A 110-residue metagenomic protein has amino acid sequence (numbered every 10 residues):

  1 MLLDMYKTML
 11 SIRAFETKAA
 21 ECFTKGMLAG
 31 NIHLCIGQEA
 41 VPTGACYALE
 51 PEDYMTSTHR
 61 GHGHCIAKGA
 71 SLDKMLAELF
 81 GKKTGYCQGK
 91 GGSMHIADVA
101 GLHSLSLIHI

Functional and structural regions predicted by a protein language model:
L3-Y6: Hydrophobic alpha-helical segments at protein termini of multi-pass membrane proteins
I12: Substrate-binding/charge-relay-adjacent region of secreted/lumenal peptidase catalytic domains
T17-E21, K25-I108: Cofactor-binding active-site loop characterized by glycine-rich and histidine/acidic residues
